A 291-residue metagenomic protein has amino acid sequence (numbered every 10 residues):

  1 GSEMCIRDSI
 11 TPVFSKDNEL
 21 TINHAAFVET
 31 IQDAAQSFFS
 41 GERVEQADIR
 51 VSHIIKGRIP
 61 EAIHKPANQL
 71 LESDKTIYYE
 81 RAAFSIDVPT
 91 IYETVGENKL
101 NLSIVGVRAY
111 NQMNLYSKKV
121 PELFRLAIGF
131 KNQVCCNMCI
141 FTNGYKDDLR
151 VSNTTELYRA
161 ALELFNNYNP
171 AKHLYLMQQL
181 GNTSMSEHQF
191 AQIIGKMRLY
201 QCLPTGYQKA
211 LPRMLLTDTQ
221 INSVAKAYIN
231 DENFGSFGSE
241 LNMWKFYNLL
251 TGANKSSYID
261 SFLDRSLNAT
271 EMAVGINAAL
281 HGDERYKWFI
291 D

Functional and structural regions predicted by a protein language model:
G1-I6: Short, small-residue-biased leader/transition segments that mark boundaries at the very start of proteins
R7-D17: Acidic, low-complexity, intrinsically disordered interaction modules
D17-E45: Amphipathic alpha-helical segments
F38-T76, E80-A83: A short acidic/basic microdomain associated with nuclease active sites
A67-D291: Intrinsically disordered, low-complexity regions enriched in serine/threonine
